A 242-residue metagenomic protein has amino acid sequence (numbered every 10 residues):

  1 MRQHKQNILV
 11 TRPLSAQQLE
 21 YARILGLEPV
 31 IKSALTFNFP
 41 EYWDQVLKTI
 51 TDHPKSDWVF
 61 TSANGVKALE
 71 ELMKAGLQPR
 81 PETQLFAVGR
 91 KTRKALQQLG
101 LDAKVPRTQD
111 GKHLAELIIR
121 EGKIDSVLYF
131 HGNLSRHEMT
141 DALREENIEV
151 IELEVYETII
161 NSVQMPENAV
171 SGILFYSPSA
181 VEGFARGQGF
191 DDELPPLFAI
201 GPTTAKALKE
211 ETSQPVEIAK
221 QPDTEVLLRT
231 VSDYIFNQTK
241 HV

Functional and structural regions predicted by a protein language model:
M1-V242: Signature of uroporphyrinogen-III synthase
